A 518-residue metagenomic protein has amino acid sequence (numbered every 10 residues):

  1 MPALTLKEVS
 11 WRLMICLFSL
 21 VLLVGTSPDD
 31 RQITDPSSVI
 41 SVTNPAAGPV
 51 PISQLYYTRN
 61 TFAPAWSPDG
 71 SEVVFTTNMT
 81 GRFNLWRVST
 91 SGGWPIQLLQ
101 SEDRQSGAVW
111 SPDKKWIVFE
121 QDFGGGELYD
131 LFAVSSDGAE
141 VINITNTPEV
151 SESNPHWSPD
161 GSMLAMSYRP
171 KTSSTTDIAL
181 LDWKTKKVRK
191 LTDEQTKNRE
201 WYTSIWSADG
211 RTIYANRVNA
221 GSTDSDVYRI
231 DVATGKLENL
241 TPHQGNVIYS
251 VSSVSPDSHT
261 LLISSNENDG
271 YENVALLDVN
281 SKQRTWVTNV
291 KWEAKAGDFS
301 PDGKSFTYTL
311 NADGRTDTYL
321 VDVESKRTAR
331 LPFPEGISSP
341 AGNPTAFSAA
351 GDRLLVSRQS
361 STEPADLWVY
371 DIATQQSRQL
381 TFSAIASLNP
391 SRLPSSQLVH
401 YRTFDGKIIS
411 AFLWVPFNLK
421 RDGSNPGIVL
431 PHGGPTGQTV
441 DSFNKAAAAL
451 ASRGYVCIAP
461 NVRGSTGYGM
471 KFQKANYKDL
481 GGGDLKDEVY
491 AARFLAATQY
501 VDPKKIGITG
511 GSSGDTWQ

Functional and structural regions predicted by a protein language model:
P2-M14: Bacterial N-terminal signal peptides that target proteins for export
L20-S37: Bacterial Sec-dependent signal peptides at the C-terminal "C-region" and cleavage site
I33-P49, E72, T76-Q97, W116 (+9 more regions): Beta-propeller blade-edge and WD-like acidic-aromatic loop motif
Y57-T76, E102-Q121, L131, T147-P170 (+9 more regions): Conserved beta-propeller blade repeats
A63-P64, R82-N84, G437: Short, solvent-exposed loop/turn elements at domain surfaces
N343-Q518: Serine-hydrolase catalytic core recognition
